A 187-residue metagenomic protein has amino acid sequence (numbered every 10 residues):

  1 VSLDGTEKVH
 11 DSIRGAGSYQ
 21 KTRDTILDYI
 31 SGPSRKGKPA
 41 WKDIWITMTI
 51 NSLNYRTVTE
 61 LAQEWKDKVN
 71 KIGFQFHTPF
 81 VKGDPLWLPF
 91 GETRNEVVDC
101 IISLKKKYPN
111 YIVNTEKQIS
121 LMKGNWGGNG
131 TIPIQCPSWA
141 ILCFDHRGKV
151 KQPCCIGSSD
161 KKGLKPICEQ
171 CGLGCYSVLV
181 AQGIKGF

Functional and structural regions predicted by a protein language model:
S2-K151, S158-P166: Radical SAM enzyme [4Fe-4S]-AdoMet core and its adjacent flexible, acidic and glycine-rich loops/tails across
R147-V150, G157-F187: Radical SAM enzyme core and accessory elements
